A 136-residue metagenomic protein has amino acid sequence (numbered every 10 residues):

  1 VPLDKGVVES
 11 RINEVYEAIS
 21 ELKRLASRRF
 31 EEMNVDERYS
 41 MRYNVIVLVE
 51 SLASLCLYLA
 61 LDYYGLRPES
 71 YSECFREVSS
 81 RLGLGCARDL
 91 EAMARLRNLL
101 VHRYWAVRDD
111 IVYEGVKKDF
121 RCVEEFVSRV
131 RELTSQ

Functional and structural regions predicted by a protein language model:
V1-Q136: Solvent-exposed interaction patches of small proteins and small membrane subunits
